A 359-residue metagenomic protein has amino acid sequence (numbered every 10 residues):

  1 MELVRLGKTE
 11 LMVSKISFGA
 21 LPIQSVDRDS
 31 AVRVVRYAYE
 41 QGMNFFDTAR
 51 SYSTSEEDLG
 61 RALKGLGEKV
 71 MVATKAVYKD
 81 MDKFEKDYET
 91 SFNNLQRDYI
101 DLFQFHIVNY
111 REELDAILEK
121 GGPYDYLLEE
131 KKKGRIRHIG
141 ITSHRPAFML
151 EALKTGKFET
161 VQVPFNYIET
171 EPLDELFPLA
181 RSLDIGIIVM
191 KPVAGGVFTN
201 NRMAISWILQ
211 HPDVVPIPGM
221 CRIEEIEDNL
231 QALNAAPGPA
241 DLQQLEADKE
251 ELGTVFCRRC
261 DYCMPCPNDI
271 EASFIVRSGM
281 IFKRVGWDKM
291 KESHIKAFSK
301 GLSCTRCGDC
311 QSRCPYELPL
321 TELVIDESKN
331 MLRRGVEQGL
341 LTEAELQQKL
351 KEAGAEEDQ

Functional and structural regions predicted by a protein language model:
M1-V70: N-terminal binding-site loop/beta-alpha segment at the start of enzyme catalytic domains that lines or forms
E2, V34-V35, D58-A62, D87-S91 (+6 more regions): A general structural detector for well-ordered alpha-helical segments in enzyme core domains, enriched
L6, F18, F46, L59 (+11 more regions): Conserved, mostly hydrophobic/aromatic
G19, A49, F103-H106, T142 (+3 more regions): Conserved residues at the C-terminal ends of beta-strands
D29, R36, E40, K79-I188 (+1 more regions): Glycine/proline-rich, positively charged, aromatic-decorated active-site loop/lid region on the catalytic face
Y39, M43-N44, E175-V189, V193-Q359: Structured C-terminal cap/extension of enzyme domains
N44-A49, A73-T74, R137-G140, T160-V163 (+3 more regions): Short catalytic-loop micro-motif centered on adjacent basic/acidic residues
K69-V72, F158-N166, P237-Q243: Short hydrophobic/aromatic-enriched beta-strand-loop microsegments
